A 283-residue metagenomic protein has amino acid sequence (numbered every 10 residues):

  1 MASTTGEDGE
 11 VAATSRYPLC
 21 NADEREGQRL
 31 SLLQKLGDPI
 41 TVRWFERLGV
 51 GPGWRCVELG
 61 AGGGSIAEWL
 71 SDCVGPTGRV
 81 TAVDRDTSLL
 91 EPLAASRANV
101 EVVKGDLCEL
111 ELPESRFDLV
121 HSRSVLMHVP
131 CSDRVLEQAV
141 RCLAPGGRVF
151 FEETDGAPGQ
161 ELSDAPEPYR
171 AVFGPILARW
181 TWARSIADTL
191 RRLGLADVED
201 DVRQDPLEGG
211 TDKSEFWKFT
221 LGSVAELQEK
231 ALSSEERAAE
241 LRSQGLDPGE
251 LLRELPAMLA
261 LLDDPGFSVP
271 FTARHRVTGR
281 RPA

Functional and structural regions predicted by a protein language model:
T14-D38: Class I SAM-dependent methyltransferase Rossmann-like catalytic core, especially the SAM/SAH-binding loop
L19, D23-E26, D201-P270: C-terminal helical/coil "lid" or tail adjacent to the Rossmann-like core of SAM-dependent
K35-P52, W69: Conserved alpha-helix/loop element of class I SAM-dependent methyltransferases that forms part of the SAM/SAH-binding
V57, G62-L110, R134: Class I SAM-dependent methyltransferase SAM/SAH-binding core
E109-V120: A short acidic, Gly/Pro-enriched loop at the edge of an enzyme's catalytic core that lines a small-molecule cofactor
D118-D133: A short SAM/SAH-binding and catalytic strip from SAM-dependent methyltransferases
D133-R148: A short glycine-rich, Lys/Arg-flanked "PGG" loop and its adjoining helix->strand segment in the class I
F150-S234: Conserved catalytic/acceptor-binding region of the Class I
